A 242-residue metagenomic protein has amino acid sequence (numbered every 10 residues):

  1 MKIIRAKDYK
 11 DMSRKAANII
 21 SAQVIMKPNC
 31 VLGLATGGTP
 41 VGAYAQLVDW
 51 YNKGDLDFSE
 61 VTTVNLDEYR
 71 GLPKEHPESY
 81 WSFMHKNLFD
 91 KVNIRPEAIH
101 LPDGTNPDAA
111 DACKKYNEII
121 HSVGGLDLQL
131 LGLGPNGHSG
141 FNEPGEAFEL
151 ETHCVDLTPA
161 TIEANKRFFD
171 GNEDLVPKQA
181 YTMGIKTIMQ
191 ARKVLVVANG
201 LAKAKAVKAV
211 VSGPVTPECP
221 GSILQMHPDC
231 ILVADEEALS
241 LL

Functional and structural regions predicted by a protein language model:
M1-L32: N-terminal glycine-/serine-/threonine-rich phosphate-binding loop
M26-N52: Glycine-rich N-terminal segment of FAD-binding domains in flavoprotein oxidoreductases, spanning the beta-loop-helix
G33-G37, N65, P102-D103, L130-L133 (+2 more regions): Short beta-strand segments
Q46-D57, Y80-S82, P144-H153, V215: A glycine- and small-aliphatic-rich helix-loop capping segment at beta-alpha/alpha-beta transitions that lines
L56-L130: Ligand-binding beta-strand-loop-alpha-helix segment within the catalytic cores of soluble metabolic enzymes
G124-F148: Glycine-rich phosphate-binding loop
G140-I185: Class I SAM-dependent methyltransferase SAM-binding "motif I" and its flanking Rossmann-like core
M183-K186, Q190-L242: ATP/nucleoside-binding phosphotransfer catalytic cores, i.e., glycine-rich phosphate-binding loops
